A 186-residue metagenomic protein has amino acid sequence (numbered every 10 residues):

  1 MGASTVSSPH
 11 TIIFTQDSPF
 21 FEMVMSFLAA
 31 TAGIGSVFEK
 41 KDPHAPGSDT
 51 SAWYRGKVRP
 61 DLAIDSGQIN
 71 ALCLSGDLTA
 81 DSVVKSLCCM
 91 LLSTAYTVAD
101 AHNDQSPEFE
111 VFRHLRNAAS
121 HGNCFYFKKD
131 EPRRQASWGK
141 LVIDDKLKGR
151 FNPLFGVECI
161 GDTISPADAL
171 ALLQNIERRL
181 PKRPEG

Functional and structural regions predicted by a protein language model:
A3: Phosphate/adenylate-binding glycine loop and adjacent helical scaffold
V6-E39, A80-A99, R134-G186: Amphipathic, Lys/Arg-enriched alpha-helical patches that create a basic surface for binding polyanionic ligands
A32-P107: Short, contiguous, well-structured surface segments enriched in hydrophobic/aromatic residues
T50, Y54, I69, L115 (+1 more regions): Generic structural signal of hydrophobic/aromatic residues within well-ordered alpha-helices of folded domains
P60, F127-G139: Peripheral peptide segments
S106-E131: Histidine-centered, metal-coordinating catalytic motifs and their short helical/loop contexts
